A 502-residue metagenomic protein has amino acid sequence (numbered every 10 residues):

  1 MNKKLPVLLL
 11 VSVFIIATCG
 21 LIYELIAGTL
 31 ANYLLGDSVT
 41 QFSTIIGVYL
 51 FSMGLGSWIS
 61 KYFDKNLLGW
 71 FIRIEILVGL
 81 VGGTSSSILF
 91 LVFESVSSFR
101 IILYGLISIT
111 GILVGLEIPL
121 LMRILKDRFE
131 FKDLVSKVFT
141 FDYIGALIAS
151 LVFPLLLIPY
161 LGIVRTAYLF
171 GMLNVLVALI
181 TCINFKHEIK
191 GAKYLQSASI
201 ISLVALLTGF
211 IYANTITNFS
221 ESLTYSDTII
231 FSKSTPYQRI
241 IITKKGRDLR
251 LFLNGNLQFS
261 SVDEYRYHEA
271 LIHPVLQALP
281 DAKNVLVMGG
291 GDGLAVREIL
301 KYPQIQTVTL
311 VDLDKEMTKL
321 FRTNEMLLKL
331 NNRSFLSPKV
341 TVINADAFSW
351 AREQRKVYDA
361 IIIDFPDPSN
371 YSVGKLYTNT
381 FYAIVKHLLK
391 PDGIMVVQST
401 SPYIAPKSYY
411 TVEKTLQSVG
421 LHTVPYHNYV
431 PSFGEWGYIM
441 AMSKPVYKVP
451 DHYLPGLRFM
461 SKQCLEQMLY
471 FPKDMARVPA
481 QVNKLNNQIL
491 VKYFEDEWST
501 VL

Functional and structural regions predicted by a protein language model:
M1-S232, P236-N256, S260-L327, N332-K375 (+3 more regions): Alpha-helical transmembrane segments of multi-pass membrane proteins
K444-L502: SAM/dcSAM-binding transferase cores
